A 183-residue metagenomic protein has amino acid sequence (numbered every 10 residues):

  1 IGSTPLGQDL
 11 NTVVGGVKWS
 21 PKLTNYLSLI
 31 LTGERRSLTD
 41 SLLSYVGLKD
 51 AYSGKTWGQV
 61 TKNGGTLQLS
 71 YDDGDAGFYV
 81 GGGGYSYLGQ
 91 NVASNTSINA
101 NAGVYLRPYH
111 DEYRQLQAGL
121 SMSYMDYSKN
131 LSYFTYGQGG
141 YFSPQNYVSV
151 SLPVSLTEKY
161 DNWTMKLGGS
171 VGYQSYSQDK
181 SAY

Functional and structural regions predicted by a protein language model:
I1-Y183: Gram-negative and organellar
